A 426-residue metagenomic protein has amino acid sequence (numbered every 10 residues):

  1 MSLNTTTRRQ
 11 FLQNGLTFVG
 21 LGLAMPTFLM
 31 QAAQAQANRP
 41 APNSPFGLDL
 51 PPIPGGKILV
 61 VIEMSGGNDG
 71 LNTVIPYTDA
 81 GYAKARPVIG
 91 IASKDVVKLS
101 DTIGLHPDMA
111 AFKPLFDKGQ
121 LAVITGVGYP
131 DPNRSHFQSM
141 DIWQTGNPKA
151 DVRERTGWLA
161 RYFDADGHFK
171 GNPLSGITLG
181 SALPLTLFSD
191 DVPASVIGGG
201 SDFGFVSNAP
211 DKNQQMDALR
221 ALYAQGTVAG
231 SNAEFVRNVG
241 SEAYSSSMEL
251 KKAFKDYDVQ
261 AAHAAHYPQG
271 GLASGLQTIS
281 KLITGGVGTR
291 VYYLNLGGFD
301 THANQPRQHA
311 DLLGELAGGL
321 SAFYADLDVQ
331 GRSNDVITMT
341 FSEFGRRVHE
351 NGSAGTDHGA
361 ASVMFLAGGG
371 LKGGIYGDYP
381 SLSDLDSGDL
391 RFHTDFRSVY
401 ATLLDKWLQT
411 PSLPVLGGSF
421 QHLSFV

Functional and structural regions predicted by a protein language model:
S2-Q330, H349, V363-V426: Feature for exported/extracytoplasmic and membrane-associated proteins, marking the mature portion
S333: Conserved H-loop
I337-F344: Acidic/histidine-rich, metal-coordinating catalytic segments
S353-M364: C-terminal, helix-dominated tail/subdomain
